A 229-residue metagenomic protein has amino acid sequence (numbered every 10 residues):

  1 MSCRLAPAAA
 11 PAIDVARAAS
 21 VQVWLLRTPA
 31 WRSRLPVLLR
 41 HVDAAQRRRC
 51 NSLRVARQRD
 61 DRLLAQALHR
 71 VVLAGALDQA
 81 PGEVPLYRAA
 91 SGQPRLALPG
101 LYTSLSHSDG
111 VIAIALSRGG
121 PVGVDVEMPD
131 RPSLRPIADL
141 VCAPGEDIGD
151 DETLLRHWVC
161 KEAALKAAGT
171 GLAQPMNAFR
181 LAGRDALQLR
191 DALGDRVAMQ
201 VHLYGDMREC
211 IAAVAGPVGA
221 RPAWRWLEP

Functional and structural regions predicted by a protein language model:
M1-P229: Core catalytic alpha/beta fold that binds nucleotide/phospho-ligands
